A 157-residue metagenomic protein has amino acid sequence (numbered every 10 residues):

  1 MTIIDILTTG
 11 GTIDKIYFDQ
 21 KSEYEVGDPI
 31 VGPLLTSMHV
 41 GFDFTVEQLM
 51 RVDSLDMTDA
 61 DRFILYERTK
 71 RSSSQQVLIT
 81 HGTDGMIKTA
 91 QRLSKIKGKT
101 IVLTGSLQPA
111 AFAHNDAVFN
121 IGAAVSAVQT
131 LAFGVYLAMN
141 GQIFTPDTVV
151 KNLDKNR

Functional and structural regions predicted by a protein language model:
T2-R157: Active-site histidine-anchored catalytic micro-motif
